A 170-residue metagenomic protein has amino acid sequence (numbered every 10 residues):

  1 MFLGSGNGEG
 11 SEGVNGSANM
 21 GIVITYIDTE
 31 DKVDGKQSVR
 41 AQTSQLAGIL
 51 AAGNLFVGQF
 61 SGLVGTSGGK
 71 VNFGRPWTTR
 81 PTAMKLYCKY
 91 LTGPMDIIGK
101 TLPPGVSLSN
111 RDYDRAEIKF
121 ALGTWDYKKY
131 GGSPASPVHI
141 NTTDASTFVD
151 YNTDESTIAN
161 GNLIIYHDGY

Functional and structural regions predicted by a protein language model:
M1-P81, K85, L102-P103, R111-Y170: Aromatic (Trp/Tyr/Phe) and Gly/Pro-enriched flexible surface segments
C88-S109: Short amphipathic, basic-aromatic surface patches that mediate peripheral association with negatively charged
